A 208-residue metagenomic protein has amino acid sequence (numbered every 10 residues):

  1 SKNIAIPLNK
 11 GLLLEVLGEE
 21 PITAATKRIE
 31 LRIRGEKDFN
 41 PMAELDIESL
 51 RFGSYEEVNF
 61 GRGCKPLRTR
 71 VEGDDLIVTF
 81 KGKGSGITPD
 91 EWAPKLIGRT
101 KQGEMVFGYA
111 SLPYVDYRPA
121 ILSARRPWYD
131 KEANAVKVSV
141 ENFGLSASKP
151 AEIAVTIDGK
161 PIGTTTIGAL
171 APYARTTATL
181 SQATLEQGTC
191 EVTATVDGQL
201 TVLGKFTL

Functional and structural regions predicted by a protein language model:
K2-I4, M105-P113, L200-L208: Edge beta-strands of extracellular beta-sandwich domains
E20-T26, R126-A133: Short, solvent-exposed loop/linker segments at the N-terminal edge of repeated beta-sheet extracellular domains
F52-S54, V155-I157: Conserved aromatic beta-strand anchor motif in extracellular beta-sandwich/beta-rich domains
R70-K81, P172-T179: Aromatic sugar-binding surface patches on proteins that engage polysaccharides or sugar-phosphate polymers
K83-D90, A183-G188: Surface-exposed, short loops/turns at beta-strand junctions within beta-sandwich domains
V140-L145: Asparagine-centered strand-capping/turn motif at beta-strand->loop junctions
K160-Q187: Intrinsically disordered, low-complexity Pro/Gly/Ser/Thr-rich segments with frequent PxxP/GP/PP motifs and embedded
T184-L208: Terminal connector regions
